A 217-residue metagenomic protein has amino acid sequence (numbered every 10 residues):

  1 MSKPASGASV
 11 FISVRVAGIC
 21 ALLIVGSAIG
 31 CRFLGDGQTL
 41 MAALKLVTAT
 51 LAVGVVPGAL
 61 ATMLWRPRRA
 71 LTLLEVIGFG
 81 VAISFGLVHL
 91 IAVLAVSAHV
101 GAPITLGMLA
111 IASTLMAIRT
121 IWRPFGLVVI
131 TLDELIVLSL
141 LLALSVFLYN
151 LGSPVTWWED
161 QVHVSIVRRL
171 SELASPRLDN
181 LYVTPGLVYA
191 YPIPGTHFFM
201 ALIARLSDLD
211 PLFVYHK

Functional and structural regions predicted by a protein language model:
M1-I130: Membrane-embedded, hydrophobic transmembrane alpha-helices
T72, H89-V93, G101, I136-L142 (+2 more regions): Generic detector of bulky aromatic hydrophobic side chains
D133, L140-K217: Active-site lumenal/periplasmic loops and adjacent helix-entry segments of GT-C-fold, multi-pass membrane
